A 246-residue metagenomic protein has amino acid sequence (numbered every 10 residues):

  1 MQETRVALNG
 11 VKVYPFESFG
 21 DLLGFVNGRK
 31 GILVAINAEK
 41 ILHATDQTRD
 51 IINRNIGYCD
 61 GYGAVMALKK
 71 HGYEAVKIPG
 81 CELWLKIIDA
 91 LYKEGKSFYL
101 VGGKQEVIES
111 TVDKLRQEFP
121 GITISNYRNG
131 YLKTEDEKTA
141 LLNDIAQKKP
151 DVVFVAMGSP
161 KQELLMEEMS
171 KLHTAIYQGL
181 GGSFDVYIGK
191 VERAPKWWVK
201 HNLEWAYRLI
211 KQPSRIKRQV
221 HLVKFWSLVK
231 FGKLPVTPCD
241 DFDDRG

Functional and structural regions predicted by a protein language model:
M1-V76, C81-E82: N-terminal nucleotide/polyanion-binding subdomain common to many enzyme families
N37-K40, M157-Q162, S183: Short glycine-rich anion-binding loops that position phosphate/pyrophosphate groups of nucleotides and phosphorylated
G57-C59, V76-P79, G121-Y127, H173-G181: Short hydrophobic/aromatic-enriched beta-strand-loop microsegments
A64-M66, K161, S183-I188: Short gly/pro/ser/thr-enriched loop/turn and capping motifs at secondary-structure boundaries
V65-D144, K148: Conserved beta-alpha
V65-M66, K70, R193-A194, W198-R245: A transmembrane-helix-recognition feature enriched in membrane-embedded lipid enzymes and envelope glyco-/phospholipid
N129-K133, A175-K211: Short, flexible loop segments at boundaries between secondary-structure elements
I145, K149-S159, T174: Proline-aspartate-enriched helix->loop->beta-strand connector
